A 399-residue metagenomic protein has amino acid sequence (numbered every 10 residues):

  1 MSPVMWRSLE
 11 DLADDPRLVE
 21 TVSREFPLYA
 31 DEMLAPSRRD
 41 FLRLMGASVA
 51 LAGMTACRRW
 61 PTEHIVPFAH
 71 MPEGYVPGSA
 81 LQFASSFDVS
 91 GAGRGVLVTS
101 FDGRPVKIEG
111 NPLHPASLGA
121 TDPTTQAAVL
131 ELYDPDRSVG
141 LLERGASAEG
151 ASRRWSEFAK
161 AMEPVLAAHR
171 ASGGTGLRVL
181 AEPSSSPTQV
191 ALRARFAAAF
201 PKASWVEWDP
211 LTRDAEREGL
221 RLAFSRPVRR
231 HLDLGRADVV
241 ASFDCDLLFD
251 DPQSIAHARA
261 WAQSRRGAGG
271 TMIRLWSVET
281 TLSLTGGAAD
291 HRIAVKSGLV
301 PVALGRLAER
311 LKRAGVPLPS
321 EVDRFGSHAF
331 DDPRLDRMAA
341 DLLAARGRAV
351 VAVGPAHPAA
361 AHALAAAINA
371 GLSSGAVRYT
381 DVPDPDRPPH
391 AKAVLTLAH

Functional and structural regions predicted by a protein language model:
M1-F325, D336: N-terminal export/assembly segments and adjacent metallocofactor-ligating motifs of anaerobic energy-metabolism
H291-H399: Active-site phosphate/pyrophosphate-binding segments
